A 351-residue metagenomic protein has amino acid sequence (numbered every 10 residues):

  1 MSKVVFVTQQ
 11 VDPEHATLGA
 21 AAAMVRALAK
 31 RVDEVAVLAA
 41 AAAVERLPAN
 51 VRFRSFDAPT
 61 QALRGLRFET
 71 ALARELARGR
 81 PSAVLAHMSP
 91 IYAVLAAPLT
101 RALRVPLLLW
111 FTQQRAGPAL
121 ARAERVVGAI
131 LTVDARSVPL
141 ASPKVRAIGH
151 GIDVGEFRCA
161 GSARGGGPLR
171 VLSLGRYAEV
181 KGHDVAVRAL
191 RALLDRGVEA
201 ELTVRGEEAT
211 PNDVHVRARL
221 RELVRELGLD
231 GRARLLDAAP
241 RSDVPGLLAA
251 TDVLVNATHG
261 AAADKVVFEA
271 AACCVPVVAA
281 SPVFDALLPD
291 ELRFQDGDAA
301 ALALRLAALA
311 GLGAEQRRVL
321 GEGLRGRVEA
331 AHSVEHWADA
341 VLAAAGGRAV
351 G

Functional and structural regions predicted by a protein language model:
V5-V7, A163-K181, V187-R191, T203: Conserved donor-binding/catalytic core segment of Leloir-type glycosyltransferases
G19-R26, A178-G197, H215: A conserved mid-protein helix/loop that constitutes part of the nucleotide-sugar donor-binding site
R31, G311-G346: A charged, aromatic-enriched C-terminal amphipathic alpha-helix characteristic of glycosyltransferases across folds
R217-A239: Nucleotide-activated donor-binding/catalytic signature segment of Leloir-type glycosyltransferases, i.e., the conserved
A238, E291-A300, A307-A314: Conserved acidic donor-binding segment of nucleotide-sugar-dependent glycosyltransferases
A238-A239, G246-T251: Short alpha-helical donor nucleotide-sugar binding micro-motif in glycosyltransferases
H259: Aromatic "clamp/platform" in nucleotide-sugar-dependent glycosyltransferases that forms part of the donor/acceptor
C274-A279: Short hydrophobic beta-strand element within catalytic cores of glycosyltransferases and related nucleotide-activated
